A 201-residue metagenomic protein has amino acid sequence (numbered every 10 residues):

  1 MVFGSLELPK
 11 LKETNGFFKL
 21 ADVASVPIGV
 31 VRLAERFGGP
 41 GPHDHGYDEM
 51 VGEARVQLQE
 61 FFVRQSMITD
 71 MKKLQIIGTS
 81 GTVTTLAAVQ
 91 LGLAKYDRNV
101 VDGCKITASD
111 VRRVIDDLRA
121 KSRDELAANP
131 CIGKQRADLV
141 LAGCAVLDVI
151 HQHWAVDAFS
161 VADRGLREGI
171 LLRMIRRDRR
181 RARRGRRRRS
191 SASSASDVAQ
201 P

Functional and structural regions predicted by a protein language model:
V2-L8: Active-site-adjacent helix-turn-beta-strand microarchitecture at beta-sheet edges that either contains or buttresses
K10-P201: Helical "lid/coupling" subdomains associated with nucleotide-phosphate turnover
